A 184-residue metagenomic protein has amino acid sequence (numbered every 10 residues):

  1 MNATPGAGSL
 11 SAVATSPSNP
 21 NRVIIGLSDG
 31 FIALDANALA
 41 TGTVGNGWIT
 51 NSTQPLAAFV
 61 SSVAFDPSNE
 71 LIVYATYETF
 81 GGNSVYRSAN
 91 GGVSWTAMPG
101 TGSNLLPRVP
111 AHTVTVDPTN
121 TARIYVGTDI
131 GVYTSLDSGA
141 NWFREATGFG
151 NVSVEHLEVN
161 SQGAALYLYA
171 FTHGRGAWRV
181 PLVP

Functional and structural regions predicted by a protein language model:
M1-P184: Extracellular glycan-interacting surfaces
